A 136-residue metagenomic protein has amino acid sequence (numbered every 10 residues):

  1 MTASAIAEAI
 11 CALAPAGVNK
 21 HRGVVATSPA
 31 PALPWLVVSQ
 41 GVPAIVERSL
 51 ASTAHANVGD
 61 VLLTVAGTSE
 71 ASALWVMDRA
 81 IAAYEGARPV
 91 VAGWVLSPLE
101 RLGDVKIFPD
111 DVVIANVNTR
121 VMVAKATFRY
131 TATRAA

Functional and structural regions predicted by a protein language model:
M1-T53, A87-S97: Small/polar-rich, solvent-exposed N-terminal microdomains that initiate assembly or binding
I10, V76-A83: Short amphipathic alpha-helices in soluble, non-transmembrane regions that often serve as interface/regulatory elements
L13, G41-A44, D60, R79 (+3 more regions): Solvent-exposed, well-ordered amphipathic alpha-helical segments that flank/support binding or catalytic loops
V25-A26, E47, L74, V117-R120: Alpha-helical interaction segments
V37, G41-I45, A51-N57, A66-M77 (+1 more regions): Short, conserved turn/kink motifs that form compact alpha/beta structural patches or helix kinks used as
A44-I45, V58-L62, A83-R88: Short, surface-exposed linear patches
H55-A73, A80, R120-A132: Oligomerization/assembly interface segments of phage tail-like spikes and tubes
E85-A136: Acidic-leaning, charged glycine-interspersed low-complexity segments
